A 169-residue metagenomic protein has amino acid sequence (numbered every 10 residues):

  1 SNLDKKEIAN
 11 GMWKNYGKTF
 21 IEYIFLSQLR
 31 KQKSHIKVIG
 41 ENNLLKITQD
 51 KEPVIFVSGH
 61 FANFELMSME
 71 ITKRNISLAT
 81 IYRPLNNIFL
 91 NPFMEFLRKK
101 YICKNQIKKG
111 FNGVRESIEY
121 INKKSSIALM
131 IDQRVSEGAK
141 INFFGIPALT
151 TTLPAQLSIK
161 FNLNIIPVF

Functional and structural regions predicted by a protein language model:
S1-S34: Negatively charged linear elements and acidic catalytic determinants
Y23, S27-F169: Soluble catalytic domains of membrane acyltransferases
